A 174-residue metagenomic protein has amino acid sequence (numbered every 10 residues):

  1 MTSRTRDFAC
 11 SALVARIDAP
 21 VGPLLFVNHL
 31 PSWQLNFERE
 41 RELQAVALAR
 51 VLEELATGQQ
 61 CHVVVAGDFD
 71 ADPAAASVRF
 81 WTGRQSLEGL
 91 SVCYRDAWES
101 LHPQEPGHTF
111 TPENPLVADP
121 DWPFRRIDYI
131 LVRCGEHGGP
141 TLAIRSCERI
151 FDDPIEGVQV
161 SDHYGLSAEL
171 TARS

Functional and structural regions predicted by a protein language model:
M1-W33, Y129: Structured beta-strand-rich core segments of catalytic domains in phosphoester-bond hydrolases
A12-A19, P23-V27, E38-A74, V78-F80: His/acidic metal-ligating clusters that form di-metal
L30, D68, H163: Histidine-centered divalent metal-coordination motifs
N36-R39, G157: A short, polar/proline- and glycine-enriched secondary-structure boundary/capping micro-motif
E53-V63, A71-S174: Metal-dependent phosphoester-hydrolase catalytic domains
